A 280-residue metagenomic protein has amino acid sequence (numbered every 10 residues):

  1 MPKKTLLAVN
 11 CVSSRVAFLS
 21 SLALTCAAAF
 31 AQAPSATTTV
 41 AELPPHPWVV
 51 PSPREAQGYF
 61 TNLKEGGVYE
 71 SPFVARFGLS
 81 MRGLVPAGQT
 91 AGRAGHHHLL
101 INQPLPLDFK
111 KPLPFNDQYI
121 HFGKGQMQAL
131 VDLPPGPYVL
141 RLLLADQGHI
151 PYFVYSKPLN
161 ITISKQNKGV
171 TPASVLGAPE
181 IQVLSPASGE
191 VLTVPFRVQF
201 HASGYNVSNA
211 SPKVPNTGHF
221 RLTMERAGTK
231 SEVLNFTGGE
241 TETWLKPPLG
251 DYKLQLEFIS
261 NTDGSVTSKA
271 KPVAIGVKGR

Functional and structural regions predicted by a protein language model:
M1-S13: N-terminal secretory signal peptides that target proteins for export/translocation
K4-T5, A33, A129: Intrinsic disorder/low-complexity segments enriched in polar/small residues
S14-A27: Bacterial N-terminal signal peptides
S21, Q57, H96, E180 (+1 more regions): A residue-level signal for beta-strand positions that form part of recognition/binding surfaces within mature
A29-A36: Boundary at the C-terminal end of the N-terminal hydrophobic targeting segment
A36-E70, S164-T193: Short, compositionally biased P/S/T/A/G/V-rich stretches that sit at domain boundaries
P45-P51, V74-S80, G88-N167, S188-G189 (+1 more regions): Long, low-complexity serine/threonine/glycine- and acidic-rich segments characteristic of extracellular
